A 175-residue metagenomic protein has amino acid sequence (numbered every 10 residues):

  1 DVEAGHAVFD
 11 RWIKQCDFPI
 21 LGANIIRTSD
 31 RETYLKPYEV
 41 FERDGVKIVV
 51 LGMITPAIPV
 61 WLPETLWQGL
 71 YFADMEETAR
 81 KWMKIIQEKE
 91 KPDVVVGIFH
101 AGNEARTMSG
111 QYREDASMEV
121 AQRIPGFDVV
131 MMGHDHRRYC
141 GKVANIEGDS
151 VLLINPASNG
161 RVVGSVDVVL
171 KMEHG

Functional and structural regions predicted by a protein language model:
D1-G175: Acidic, metal/ion-coordinating pockets
